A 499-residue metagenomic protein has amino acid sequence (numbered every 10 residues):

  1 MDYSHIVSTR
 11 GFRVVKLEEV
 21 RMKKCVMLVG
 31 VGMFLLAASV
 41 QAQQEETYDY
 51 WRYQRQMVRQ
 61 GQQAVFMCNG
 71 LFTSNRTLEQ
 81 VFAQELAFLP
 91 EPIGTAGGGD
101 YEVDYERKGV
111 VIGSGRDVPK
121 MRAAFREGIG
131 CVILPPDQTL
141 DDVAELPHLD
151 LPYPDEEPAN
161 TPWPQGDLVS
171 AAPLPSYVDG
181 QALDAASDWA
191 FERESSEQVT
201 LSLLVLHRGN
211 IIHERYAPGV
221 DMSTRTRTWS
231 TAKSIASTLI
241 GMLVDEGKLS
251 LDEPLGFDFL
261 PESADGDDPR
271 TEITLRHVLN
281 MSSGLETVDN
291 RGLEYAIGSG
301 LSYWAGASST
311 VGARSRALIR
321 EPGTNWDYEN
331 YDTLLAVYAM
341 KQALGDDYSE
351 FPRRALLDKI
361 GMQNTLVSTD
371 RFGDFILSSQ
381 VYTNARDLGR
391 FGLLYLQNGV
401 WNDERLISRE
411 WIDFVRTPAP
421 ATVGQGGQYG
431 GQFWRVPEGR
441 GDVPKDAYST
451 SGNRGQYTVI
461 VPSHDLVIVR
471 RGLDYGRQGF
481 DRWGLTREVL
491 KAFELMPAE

Functional and structural regions predicted by a protein language model:
V29-A37: Bacterial N-terminal signal peptides
P147, T450-E499: Structured C-terminal helix/loop/strand segments within mature extracytoplasmic catalytic/sensor domains
G166-L204, R208: Beta-lactamase-like hydrolase cores
Q181-L183, S187-W189, N210-R215, L249 (+3 more regions): Short, charged, amphipathic alpha-helices and their helix-cap/turn boundaries
G209, R227-D252, V278, A336-M340 (+1 more regions): Active-site SXXK
S237, D332-A339, S379-W401, Q456-G472: Active-site-proximal alpha-helical segments within enzyme catalytic domains
E246-L285, S315-L318, L344-T383: Active-site helix/loop module of the DD-peptidase/beta-lactamase fold, centered on the serine-lysine SxxK catalytic
N364-T365, I412-V467: Active-site Gly/Thr loop motif
